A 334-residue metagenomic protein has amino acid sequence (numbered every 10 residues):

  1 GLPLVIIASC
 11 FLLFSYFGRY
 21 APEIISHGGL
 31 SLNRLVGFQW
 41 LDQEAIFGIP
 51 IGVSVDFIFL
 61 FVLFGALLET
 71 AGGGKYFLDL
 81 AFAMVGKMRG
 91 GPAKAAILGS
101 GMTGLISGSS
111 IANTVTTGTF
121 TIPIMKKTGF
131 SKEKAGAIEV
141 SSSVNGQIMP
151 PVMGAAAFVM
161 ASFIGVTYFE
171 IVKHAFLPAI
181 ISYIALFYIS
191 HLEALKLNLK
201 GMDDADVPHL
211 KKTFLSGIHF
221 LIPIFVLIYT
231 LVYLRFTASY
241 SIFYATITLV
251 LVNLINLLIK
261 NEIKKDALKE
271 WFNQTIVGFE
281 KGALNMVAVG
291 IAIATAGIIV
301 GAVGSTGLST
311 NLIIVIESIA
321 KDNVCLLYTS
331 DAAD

Functional and structural regions predicted by a protein language model:
L2-L35, V55-L63, H219-V226, A238-N261 (+2 more regions): Hydrophobic mid-bilayer segments of alpha-helices in multi-pass membrane transport proteins, especially secondary
L4, K173-N285: Long, contiguous bundles of hydrophobic transmembrane helices that form the permeation core of multi-pass
I25-L80, V303, G307-A320: Helix-loop-helix hairpins and the membrane-proximal interhelical loops of multi-pass alpha-helical transport proteins
E44-F57, M84-A96, T128-K134, L215-L221 (+2 more regions): Membrane-interfacial loop-to-helix junctions in multi-pass transporters
F57, F61, P92, G146-Q147 (+6 more regions): Hydrophobic alpha-helical transmembrane segments in multi-pass membrane proteins
L60-N113, T117-K132, L312: Membrane-embedded helical hairpins/re-entrant loop segments and their flanking transmembrane helices within multi-pass
S100-T117, K132-F169, Y183-S190, D334: Alpha-helical transmembrane segments and, especially, the helix-loop junctions at the ends of these helices
Y328-A333: Conserved small/polar residues in nucleotide/adenosyl-binding loops
